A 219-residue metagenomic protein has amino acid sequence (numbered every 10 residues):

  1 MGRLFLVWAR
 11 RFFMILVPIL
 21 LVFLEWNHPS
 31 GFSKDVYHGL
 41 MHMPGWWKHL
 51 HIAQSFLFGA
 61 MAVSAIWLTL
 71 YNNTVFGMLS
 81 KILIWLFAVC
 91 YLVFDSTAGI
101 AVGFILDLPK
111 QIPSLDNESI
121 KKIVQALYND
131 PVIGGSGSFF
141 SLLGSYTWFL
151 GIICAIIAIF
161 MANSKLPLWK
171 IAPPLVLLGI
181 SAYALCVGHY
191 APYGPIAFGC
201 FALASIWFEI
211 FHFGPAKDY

Functional and structural regions predicted by a protein language model:
M1-Y219: Hydrophobic, aromatic-enriched alpha-helical segments typical of multi-pass transmembrane helices
